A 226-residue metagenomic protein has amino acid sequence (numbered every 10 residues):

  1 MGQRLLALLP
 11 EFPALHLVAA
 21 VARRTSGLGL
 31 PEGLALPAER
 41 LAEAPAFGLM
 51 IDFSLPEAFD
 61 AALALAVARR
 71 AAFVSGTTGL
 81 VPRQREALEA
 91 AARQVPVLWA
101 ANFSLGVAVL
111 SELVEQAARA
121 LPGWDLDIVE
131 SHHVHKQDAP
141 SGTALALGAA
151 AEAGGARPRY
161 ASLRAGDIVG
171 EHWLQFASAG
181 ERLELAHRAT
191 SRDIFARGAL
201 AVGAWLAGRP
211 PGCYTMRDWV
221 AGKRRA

Functional and structural regions predicted by a protein language model:
M1-A42, P122-A226: C-terminal substrate-binding/catalytic lobe of Rossmann-fold NAD(P)-dependent oxidoreductases
H16, A72, P96-L98, D127: Proline-centered loop/turn at the N-terminus of a beta-strand
R23, T78-L80, N102-S104, S131-V134: Short, ordered loop/turn segments at secondary-structure junctions
L41-A61, A71-A72: Rossmann-like NAD(P)-binding element
A46-F47, R70, Q94, G123: A general structural motif
I51, T77-T78, N102, K136 (+2 more regions): Glycine- and other small-residue-rich loops at beta-strand/loop junctions that grip anionic moieties
E57-R69, G76-W99, L105-A117: Rossmann-fold NAD(P)-binding glycine/threonine-rich loop
